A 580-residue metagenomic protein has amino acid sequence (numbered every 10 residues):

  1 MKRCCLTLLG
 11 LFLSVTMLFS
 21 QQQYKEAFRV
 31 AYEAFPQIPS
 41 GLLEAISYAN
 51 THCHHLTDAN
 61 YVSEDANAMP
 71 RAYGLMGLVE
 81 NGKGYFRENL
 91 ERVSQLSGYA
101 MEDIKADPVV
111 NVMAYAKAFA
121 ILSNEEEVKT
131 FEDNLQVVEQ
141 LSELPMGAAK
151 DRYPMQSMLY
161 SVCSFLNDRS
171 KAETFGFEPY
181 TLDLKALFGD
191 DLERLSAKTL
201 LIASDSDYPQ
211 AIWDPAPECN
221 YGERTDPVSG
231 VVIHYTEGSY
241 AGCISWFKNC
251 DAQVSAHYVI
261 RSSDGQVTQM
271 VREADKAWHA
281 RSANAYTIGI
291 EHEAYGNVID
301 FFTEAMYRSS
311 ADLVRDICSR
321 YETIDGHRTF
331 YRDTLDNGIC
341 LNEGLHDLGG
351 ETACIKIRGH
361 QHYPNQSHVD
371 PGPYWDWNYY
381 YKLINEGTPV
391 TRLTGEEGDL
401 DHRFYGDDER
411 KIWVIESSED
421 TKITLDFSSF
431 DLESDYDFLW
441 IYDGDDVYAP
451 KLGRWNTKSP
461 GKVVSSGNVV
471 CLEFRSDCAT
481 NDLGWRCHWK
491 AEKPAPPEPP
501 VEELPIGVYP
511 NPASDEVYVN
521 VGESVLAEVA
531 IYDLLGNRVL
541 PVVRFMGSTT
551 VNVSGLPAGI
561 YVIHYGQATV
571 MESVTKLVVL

Functional and structural regions predicted by a protein language model:
M1-L6, T16, E502-Y509, A513-L580: C-terminal outer-membrane/trafficking sorting elements
C4-L9, L13-A34, F188-S206: N-terminal export signals and maturation junctions of secreted/periplasmic proteins
Q22-D168, T174-F175: Catalytic glycan-binding domains that act on GlcNAc-containing polysaccharides
Q37-P39, A68-R71, E132, G222-P227 (+6 more regions): Extracellular/periplasmic catalytic domains that process cell-envelope and extracellular macromolecules
S47-T51, V79-N81, I233-G238, I260-S263 (+5 more regions): Active-site-proximal beta-strand/loop segments in catalytic clefts of secreted hydrolases
M158-I212, T225, I299-P389: Basic/polar, cationic surfaces and motifs that engage anionic cell-wall and phosphate/carboxylate ligands
P179-R281: N-terminal catalytic cores of peptidoglycan-degrading enzymes
P389-P499, S514: Domain-level representation of secreted and single-pass membrane ectodomains enriched in extracellular protease systems
